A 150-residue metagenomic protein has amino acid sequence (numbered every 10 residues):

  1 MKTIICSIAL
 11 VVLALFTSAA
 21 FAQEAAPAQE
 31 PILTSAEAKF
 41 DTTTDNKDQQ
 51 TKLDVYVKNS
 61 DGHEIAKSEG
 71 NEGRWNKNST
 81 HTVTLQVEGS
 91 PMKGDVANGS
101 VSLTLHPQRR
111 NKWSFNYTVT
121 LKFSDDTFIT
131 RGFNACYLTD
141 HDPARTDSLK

Functional and structural regions predicted by a protein language model:
M1-I8: Bacterial N-terminal signal peptides that target proteins for export
T17-A19: N-terminal signal peptide c-region/cleavage motif recognized by signal peptidases
Q23-K150: Regulatory, non-catalytic segments
